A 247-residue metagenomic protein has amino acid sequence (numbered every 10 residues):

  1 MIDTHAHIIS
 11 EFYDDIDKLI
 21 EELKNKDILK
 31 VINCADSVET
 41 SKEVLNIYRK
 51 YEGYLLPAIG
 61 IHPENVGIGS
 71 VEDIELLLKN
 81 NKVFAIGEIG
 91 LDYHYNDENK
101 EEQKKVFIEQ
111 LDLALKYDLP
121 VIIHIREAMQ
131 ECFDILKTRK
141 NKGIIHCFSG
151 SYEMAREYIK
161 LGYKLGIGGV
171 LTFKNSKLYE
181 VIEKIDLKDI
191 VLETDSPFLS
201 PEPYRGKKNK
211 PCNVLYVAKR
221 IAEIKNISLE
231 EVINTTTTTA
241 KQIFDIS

Functional and structural regions predicted by a protein language model:
M1-S247: Mid-domain alpha/beta scaffold segments of enzyme catalytic cores
